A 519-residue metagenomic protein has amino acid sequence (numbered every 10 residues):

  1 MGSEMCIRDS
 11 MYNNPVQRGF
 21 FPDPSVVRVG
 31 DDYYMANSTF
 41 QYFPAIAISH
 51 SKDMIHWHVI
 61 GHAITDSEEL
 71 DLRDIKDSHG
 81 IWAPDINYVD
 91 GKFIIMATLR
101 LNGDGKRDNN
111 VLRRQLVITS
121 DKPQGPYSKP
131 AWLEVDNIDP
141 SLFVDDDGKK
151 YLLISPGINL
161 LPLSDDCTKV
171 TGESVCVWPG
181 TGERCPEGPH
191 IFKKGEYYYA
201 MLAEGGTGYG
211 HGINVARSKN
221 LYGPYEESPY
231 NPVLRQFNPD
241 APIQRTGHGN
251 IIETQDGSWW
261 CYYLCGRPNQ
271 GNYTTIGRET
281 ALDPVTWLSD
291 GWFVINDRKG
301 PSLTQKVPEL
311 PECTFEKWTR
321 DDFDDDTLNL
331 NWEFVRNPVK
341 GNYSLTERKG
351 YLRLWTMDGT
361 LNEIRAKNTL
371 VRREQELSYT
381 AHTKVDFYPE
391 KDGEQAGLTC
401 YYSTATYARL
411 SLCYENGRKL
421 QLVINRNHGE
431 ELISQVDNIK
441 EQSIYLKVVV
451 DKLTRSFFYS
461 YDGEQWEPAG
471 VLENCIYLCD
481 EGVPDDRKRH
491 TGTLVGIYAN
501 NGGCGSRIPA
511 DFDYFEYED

Functional and structural regions predicted by a protein language model:
M1-I7: Short, small-residue-biased leader/transition segments that mark boundaries at the very start of proteins
R8-D519: Carbohydrate-active catalytic/glycan-binding domains of CAZyme proteins, especially the secreted or lumenal ectodomains
